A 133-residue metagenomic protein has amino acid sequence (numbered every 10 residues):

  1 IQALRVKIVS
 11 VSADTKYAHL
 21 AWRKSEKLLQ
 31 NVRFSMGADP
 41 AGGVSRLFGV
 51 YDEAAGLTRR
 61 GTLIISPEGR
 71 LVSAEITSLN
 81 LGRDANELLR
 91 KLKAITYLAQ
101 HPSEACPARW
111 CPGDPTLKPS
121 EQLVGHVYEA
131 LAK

Functional and structural regions predicted by a protein language model:
I1-K133: Chalcogenol-based redox active-site neighborhoods
